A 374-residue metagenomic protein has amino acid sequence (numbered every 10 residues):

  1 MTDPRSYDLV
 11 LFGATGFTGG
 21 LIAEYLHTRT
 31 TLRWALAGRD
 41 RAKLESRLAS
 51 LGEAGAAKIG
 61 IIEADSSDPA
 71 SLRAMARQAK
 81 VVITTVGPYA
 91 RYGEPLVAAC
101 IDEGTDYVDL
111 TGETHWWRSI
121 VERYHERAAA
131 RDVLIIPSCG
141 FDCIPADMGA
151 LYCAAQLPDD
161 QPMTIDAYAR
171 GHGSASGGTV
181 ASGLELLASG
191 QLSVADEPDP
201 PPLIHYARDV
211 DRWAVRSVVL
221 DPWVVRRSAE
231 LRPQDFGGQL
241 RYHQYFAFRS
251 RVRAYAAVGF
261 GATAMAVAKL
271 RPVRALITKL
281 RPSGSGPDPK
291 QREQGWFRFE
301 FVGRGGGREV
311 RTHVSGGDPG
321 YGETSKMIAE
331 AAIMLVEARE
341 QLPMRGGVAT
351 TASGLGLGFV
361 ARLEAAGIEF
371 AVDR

Functional and structural regions predicted by a protein language model:
T2, S6, A130, A155-R374: C-terminal catalytic/substrate-binding lobe primarily of soluble NAD(P)-dependent oxidoreductases
Y7-R29: N-terminal Rossmann NAD(P)H-binding glycine-rich loop of SDR-like oxidoreductase domains
D8, K80-V81, D106, V310: Structural motif
T30-W34, A57, I368-E369: A generic structural motif
T31-K43: Conserved glycine-rich Rossmann-like NAD(P)H-binding loop of the short-chain dehydrogenase/reductase
R47-A56: Short, conserved SAM-binding/catalytic segment of Class I S-adenosyl-L-methionine-dependent methyltransferases
I62-V81, T85-R91: Conserved Rossmann-fold cofactor-binding substructure of NAD(P)-dependent oxidoreductases
P88-A195, L220, R227: Glycine-/Pro-rich loop/turn segments that contact NAD(P) or position catalytic residues in Rossmann-like domains
